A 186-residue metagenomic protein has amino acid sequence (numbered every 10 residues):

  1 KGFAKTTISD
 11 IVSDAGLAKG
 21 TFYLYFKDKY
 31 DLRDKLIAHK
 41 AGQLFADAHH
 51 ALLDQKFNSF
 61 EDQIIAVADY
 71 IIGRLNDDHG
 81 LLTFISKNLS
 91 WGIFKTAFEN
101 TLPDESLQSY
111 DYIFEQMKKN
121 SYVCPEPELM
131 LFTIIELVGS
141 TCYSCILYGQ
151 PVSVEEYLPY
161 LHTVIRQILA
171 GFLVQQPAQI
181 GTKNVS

Functional and structural regions predicted by a protein language model:
K1-D31, K35, H39: Helix-turn-helix
G2-F3, H49-F57, G80, K87-S90 (+4 more regions): Short, flexible helix-adjacent loops and helix caps
K35, H39, H49-D77, L131-I134: Hydrophobic alpha-helical connector segments
L36, K40, L44, A48 (+4 more regions): Hydrophobic recognition helices of helix-based DNA-binding modules
G42-A46, D62, G80, I93-N120 (+2 more regions): Amphipathic alpha-helical packing segments from all-alpha helical-bundle domains
A66, Y70, Y112, T133 (+1 more regions): Alpha-helical elements of Rossmann-like donor-binding domains used by nucleotide-donor carbohydrate transfer enzymes
R74-T96, D111, Y143-L147: Amphipathic alpha-helical segments used for helix-helix packing
K118-V164, F172-S186: Hydrophobic/aromatic-rich alpha-helical bundle segments in the mid-to-C-terminal region
